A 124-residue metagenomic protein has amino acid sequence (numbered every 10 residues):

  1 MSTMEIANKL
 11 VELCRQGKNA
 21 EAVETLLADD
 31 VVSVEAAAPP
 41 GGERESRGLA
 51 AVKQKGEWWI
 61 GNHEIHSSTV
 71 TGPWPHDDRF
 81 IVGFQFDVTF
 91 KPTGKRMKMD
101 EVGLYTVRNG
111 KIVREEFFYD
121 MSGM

Functional and structural regions predicted by a protein language model:
M1-E5, M124: Basic/polar N-terminal segments that are highly enriched at the extreme N-terminus, encompassing both cleavable
M4-D30: Short acidic-aromatic low-complexity motifs
A20, E24-P73, D77: A solvent-exposed, acidic/Ser-Thr-rich amphipathic alpha-helical stretch
E64, K95-M97: Short loop/turn motifs at secondary-structure junctions and domain boundaries
S68-W74, F86, D100-T106: Hydrophobic/aromatic beta-strand elements that line small-molecule binding cavities or substrate pockets in beta-rich
G83-T89: Generic short beta-strand segments
D100-G123: Short beta-strand edge/turn micro-motifs at domain boundaries
